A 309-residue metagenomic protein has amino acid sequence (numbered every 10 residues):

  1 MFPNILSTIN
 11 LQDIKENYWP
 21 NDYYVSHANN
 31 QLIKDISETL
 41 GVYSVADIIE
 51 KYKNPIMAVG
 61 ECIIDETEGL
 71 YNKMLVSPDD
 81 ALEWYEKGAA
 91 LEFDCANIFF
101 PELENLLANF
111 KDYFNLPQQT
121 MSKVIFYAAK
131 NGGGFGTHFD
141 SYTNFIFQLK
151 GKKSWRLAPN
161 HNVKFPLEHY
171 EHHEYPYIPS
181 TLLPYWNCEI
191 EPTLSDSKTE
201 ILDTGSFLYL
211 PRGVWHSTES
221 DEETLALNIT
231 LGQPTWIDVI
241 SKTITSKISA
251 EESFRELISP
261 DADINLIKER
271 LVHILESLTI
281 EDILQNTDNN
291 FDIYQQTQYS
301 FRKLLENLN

Functional and structural regions predicted by a protein language model:
M1-M57: An N-terminal JmjN-like helical accessory module and its immediate linker preceding a catalytic domain
M1-T8, A46, Y177-I201, W215-N309: Fe(II)/2-oxoglutarate
I33-L107, K111: Low-complexity, highly charged intrinsically disordered N-terminal segments that act as targeting/localization
I36-T39, F135-F139, E219: Short histidine-centered beta-strand/loop micro-motifs that create catalytic or ligand/metal-coordination sites
E86, F93-F147: Conserved double-stranded beta-helix
A128-N131, D140, N144-H161, E174-S180 (+2 more regions): Short, conserved beta-strand element in jelly-roll/cupin
L149, E200-W215: Conserved metal-binding segment of the jelly-roll/cupin
K164-E171: A short, polar/charged loop-to-alpha-helix boundary motif
